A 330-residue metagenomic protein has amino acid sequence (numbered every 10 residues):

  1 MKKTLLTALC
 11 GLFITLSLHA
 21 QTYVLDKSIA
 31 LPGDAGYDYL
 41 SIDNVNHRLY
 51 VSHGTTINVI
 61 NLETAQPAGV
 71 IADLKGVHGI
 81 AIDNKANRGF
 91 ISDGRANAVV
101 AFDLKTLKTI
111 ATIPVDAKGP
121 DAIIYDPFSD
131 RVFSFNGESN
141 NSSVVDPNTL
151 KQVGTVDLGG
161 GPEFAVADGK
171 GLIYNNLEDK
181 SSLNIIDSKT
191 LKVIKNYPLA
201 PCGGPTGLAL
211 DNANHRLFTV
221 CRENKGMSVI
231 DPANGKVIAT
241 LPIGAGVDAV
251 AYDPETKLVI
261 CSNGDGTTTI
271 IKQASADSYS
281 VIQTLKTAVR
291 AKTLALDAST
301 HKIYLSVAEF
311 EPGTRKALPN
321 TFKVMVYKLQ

Functional and structural regions predicted by a protein language model:
M1-T4: Positively charged n-region of N-terminal signal peptides that target proteins for export
L6-T7, Y327: Short amphipathic alpha-helical "recognition" segments used for binding
T7-S17: Bacterial N-terminal signal peptides
F13, A20-Q330: Predominantly soluble domains enriched in secretory-pathway, periplasmic, or organellar proteins
